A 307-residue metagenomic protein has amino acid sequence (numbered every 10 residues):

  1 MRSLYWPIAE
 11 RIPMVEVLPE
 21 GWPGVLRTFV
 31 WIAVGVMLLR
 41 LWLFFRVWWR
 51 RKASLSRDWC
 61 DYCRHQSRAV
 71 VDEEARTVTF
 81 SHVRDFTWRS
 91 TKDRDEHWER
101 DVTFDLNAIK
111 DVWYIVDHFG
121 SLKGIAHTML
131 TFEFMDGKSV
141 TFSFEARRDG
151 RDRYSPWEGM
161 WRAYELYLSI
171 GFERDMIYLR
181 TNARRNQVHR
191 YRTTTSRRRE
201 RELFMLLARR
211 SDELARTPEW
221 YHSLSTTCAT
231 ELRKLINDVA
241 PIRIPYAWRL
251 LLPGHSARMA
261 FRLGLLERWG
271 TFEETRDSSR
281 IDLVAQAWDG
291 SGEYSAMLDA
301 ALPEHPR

Functional and structural regions predicted by a protein language model:
R2-P7, W22-V34, L38, A208-R307: Activation targets extended, charge/polar-rich intrinsically disordered C-terminal tails
R11-P23: Membrane-interfacial hairpin junctions
M37-S56: Membrane-interface motif at the C-terminal end of an N-terminal transmembrane signal
R51-R68: Alpha-helical transmembrane signal-anchor/signal-peptide segments
C63, V71-D72, T77-H82: N-terminal accessory segments that position/regulate proteins before the catalytic core
V71-R76, E133-G137, T195-E200: A short, structured loop/turn motif at beta-sheet edges
V78, V83, W88-V188: Glycine-rich catalytic cores of cysteine/serine-nucleophile enzymes that process amide/ester linkages in cell-envelope
L168, T181-T217: Long, contiguous internal "core" modules enriched in hydrophobic/ aromatic residues
